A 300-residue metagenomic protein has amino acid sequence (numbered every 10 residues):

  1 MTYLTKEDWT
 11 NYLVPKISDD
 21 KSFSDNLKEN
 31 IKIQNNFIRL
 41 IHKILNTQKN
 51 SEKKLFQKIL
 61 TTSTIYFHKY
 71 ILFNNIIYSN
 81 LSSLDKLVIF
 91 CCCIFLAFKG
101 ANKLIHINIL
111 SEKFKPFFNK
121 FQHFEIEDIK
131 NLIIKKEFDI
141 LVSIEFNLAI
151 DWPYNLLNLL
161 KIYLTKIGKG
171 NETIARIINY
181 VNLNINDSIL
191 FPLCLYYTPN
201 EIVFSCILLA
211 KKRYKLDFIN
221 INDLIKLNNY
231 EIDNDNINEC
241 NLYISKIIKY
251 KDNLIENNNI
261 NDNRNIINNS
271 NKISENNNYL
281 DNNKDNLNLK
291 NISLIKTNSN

Functional and structural regions predicted by a protein language model:
M1-Q57, N300: A eukaryotic "domain-start" boundary segment
T5, E127-D128, K135-I144, I162-Y163 (+3 more regions): Carbohydrate-binding/catalytic loop surfaces
D8, V14-I17, G168, V181 (+4 more regions): Short linear sequence elements within intrinsically disordered, low-complexity coil regions
I31-N238: Structured all-alpha helical bundle cores of eukaryotic regulatory proteins
I189-F204, L209-N300: C-terminal region detector
